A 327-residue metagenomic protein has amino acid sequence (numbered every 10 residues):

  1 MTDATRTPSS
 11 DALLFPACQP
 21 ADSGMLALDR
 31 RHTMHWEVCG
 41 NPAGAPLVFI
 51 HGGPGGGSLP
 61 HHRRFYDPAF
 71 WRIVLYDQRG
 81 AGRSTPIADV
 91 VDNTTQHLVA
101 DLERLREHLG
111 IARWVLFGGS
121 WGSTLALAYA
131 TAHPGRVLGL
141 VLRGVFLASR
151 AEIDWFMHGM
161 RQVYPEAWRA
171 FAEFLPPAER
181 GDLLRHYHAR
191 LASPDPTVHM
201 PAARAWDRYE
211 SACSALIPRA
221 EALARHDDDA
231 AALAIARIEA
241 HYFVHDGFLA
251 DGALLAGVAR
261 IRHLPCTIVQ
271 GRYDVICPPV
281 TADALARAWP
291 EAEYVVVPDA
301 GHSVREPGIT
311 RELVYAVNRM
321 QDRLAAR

Functional and structural regions predicted by a protein language model:
D11-M34, E239: N-terminal cap/lid segment of alpha/beta-hydrolase-fold proteins
A27-P86: Conserved HGGG/HGGXW glycine-rich cap/lid loop of the alpha/beta-hydrolase fold
Q96-W114: Conserved acidic catalytic loop of the alpha/beta-hydrolase fold
A112-D154: Conserved hydrolase catalytic core segment
V137-Y187: A catalytic-pocket lid/entrance helix-loop region that shapes and gates access to the active site across common
A250, V275-T281: Conserved alpha/beta-hydrolase "acid-adjacent" motif
I261-R262, I268-Q270: Short beta-strand/loop motif that positions the catalytic acidic residue of the alpha/beta-hydrolase fold
A292-R327: Catalytic active-site module of serine/aspartate enzymes centered on a nucleophile-bearing elbow/loop
